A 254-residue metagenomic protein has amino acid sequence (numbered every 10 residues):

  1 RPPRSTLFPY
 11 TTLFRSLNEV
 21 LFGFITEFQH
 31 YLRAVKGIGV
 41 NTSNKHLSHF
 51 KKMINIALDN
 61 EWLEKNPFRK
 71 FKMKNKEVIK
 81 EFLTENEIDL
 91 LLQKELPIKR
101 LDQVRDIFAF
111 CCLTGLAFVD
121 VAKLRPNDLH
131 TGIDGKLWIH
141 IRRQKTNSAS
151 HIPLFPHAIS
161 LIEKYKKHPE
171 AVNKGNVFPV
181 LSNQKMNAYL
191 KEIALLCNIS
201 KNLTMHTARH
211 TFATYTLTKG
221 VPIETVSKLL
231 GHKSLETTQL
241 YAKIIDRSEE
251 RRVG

Functional and structural regions predicted by a protein language model:
R1-T12, E249-G254: Single conserved hydrophobic/aromatic residue that forms the stacking wall/gate of nucleotide- or nucleobase-binding
P9, R15, V20, I25 (+2 more regions): N-terminal DNA-binding recognition helix of tyrosine site-specific recombinases/integrases
V20-G23, K45, Q103-V104, V180-Q184 (+1 more regions): Short basic/aromatic active-site micro-motif
V40, N44-H46, L63, F68-F118 (+3 more regions): Basic, Lys/Arg- and aromatic-enriched nucleic-acid-binding interface segment
E77, Q144-E163, A171-E192: C-terminal catalytic core of Y-nucleophile DNA break-rejoin enzymes
E81, E87, K123-E163: Conserved tyrosine-mediated DNA breakage-rejoining catalytic core shared by Y-recombinases
F82, R143-N147, N183, L230 (+1 more regions): Catalytic-site neighborhood detector that most strongly recognizes the C-terminal catalytic loop/helix of tyrosine
A109, L113-D120, E192, R209-K233 (+1 more regions): C-terminal catalytic core of tyrosine-transesterase DNA break-rejoin enzymes
